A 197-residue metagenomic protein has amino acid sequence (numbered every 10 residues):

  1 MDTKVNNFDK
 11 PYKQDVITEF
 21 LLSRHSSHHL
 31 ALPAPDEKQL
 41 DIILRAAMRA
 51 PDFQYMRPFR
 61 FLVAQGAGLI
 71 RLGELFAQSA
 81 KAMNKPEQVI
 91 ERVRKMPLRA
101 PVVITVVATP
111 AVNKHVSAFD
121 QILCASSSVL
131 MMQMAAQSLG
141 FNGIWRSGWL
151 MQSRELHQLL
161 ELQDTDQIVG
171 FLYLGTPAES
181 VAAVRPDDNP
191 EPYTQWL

Functional and structural regions predicted by a protein language model:
M1-R99, L197: N-terminal amphipathic, basic helical "cap/leader" segment at the start of enzyme domains
T3-F20, I168-L197: C-terminal helix-cap and adjacent tail motif
A47, I104, P110-L159: Small-aliphatic-rich amphipathic alpha-helix that forms the alpha element of a beta-alpha
R57-P58, R146, Q167: Residue-level detector of family-conserved "landmark" positions at structurally sensitive sites
G66-R71, A77-Q78, P110-V112, R154 (+1 more regions): Short, charged/polar surface micro-motifs in flexible loops or helix N-caps
F76-K85, H115-D120, L160: Short, surface-exposed loop/helix-turn segments at secondary-structure junctions that function as lids/hinges flanking
P101-T105, G170: Structural motif
L156-V169: Short, electropositive alpha-helical surface patch
